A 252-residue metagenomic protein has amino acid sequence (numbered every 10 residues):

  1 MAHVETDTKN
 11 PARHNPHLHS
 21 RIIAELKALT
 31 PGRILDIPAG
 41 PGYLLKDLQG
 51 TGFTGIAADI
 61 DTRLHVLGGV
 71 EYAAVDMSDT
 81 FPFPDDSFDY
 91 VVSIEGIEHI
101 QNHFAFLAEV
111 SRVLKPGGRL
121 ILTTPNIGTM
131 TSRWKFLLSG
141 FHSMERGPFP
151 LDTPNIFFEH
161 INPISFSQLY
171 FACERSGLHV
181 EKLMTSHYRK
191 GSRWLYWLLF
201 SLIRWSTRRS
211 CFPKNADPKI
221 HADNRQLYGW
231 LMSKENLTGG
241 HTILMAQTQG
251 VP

Functional and structural regions predicted by a protein language model:
M1-P84, Y90-I94, F104-L107, P148 (+4 more regions): Conserved N-terminal segment of class I S-adenosyl-L-methionine
G42, Q101-A105, P125, S132: Short N-terminal helix/helix-N-cap motif within the alpha/beta-hydrolase-1
E95-H99: A short His-aromatic
F104-R119: A short glycine-rich, Lys/Arg-flanked "PGG" loop and its adjoining helix->strand segment in the class I
I121-G147: Conserved class I S-adenosyl-L-methionine
N126-T129, T185-R189: Short "lid" loop at the C-terminus of a central beta-strand within the Rossmann-like core of SAM-dependent
D152-Q168: Acceptor-substrate binding/catalytic loop of class I
F166-M184: A SAM-dependent methyltransferase catalytic signature shared across enzymes that methylate proteins
